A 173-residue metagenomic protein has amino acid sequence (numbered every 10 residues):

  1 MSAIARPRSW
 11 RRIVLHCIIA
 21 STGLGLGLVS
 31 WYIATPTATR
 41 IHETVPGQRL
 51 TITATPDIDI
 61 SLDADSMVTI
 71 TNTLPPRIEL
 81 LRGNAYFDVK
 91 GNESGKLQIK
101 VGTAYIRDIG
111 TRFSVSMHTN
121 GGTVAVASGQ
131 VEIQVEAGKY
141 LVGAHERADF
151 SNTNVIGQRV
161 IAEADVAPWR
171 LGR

Functional and structural regions predicted by a protein language model:
M1-A5, R12-T39: Single-pass transmembrane signal-anchor helices and their membrane-water interface zones
T39-R40, P46-R49, P75-G95, T111 (+1 more regions): Glycine- and acidic-residue-biased ligand/ion/polar-headgroup-sensing regions
G47, D63-M67, G143-E146: Tight coil/turn sites that cap or link beta-strands
A54-P56, S151: Acidic/polar residues in short coil/turn loops that connect beta-strands within repeat-based beta-sheet scaffolds
P56, I70-P76: Terminal hydrophobic membrane-targeting helix
K96-V101, I106-R107, S114-R173: Short, polar/charged, low-complexity connector loops/linkers at domain or secondary-structure junctions
